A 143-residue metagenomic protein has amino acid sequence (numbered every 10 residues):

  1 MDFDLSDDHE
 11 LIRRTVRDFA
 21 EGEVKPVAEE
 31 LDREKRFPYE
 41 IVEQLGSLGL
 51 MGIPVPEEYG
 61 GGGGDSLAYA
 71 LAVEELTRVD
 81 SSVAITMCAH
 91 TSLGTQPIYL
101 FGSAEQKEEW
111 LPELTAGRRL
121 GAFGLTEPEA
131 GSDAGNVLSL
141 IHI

Functional and structural regions predicted by a protein language model:
M1-D8: Intrinsic disorder at enzyme termini
D8-G22: A non-catalytic, amphipathic alpha-helix used as a structural packing/dimerization or gating element in enzyme scaffolds
D18, E23-I141: Glycine-rich flavin
